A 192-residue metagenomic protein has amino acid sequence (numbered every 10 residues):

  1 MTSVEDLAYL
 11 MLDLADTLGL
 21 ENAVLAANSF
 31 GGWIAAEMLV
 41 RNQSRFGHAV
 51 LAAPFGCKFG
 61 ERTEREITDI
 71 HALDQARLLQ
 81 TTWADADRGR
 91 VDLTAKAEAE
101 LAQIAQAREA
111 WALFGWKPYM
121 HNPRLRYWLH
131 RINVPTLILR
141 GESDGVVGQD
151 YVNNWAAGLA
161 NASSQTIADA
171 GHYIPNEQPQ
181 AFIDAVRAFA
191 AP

Functional and structural regions predicted by a protein language model:
M1-A26, D184: Active-site loop/oxyanion-hole signature of alpha/beta-hydrolase fold enzymes
A23, A27-G32, G141: Conserved alpha/beta-hydrolase "nucleophile elbow" surrounding the catalytic nucleophile
W33-R41, G47-R77: Flexible "cap/lid" loop of the alpha/beta hydrolase fold
G60-E66, D74-N133: Conserved alpha/beta-hydrolase catalytic His-Asp/Glu region
I132, I138-R140: Short beta-strand/loop motif that positions the catalytic acidic residue of the alpha/beta-hydrolase fold
V134, G148-A157: Short alpha-helix in the alpha/beta-hydrolase fold that links the catalytic acid
S143-V147, H172: Acidic catalytic loop of the alpha/beta-hydrolase fold
A162-P192: Catalytic active-site module of serine/aspartate enzymes centered on a nucleophile-bearing elbow/loop
